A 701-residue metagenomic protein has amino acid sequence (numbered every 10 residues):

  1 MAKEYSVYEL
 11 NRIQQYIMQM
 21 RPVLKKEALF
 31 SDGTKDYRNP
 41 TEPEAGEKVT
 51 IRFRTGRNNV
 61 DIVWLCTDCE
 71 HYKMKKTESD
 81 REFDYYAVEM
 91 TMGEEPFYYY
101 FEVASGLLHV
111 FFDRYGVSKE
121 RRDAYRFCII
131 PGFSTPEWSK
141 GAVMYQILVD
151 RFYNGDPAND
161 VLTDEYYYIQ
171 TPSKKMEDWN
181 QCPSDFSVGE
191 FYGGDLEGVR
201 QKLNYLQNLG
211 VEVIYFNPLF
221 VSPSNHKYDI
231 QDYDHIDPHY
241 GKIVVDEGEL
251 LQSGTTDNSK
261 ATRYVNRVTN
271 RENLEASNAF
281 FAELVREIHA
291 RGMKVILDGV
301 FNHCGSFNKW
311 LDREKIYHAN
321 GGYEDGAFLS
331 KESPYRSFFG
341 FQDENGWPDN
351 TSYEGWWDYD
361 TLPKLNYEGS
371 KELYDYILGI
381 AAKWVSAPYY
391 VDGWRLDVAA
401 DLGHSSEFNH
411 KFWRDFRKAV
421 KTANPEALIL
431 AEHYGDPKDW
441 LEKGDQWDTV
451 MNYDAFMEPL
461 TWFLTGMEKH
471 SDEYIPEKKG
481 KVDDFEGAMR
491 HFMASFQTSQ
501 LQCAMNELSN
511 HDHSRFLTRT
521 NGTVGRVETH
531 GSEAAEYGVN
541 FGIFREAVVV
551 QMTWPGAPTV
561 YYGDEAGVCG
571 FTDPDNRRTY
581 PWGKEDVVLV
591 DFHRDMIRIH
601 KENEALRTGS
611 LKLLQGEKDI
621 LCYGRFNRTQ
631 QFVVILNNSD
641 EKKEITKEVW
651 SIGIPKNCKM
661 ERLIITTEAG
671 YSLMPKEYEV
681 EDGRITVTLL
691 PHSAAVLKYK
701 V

Functional and structural regions predicted by a protein language model:
M1-L148, N154, L162-T163, G194-E212 (+3 more regions): Carbohydrate-interacting/catalytic domains
F53, I147, L206, F216 (+9 more regions): Conserved, mostly hydrophobic/aromatic
T55-R57, E78, M90-M92, L148-Y153 (+11 more regions): Short, flexible loop/turn elements at secondary-structure junctions
E137, F307-D312, Y390, W413 (+6 more regions): Conserved alpha/beta catalytic core and glycan-binding cleft of carbohydrate-active enzymes
G141-A142, L209-I214, A290-I296, Y390-W394 (+3 more regions): Loop/turn elements at helix/coil->beta-strand transitions in domains of secreted/extracellular proteins
V149-E212, P218-P388, F416, T422 (+2 more regions): Substrate-binding/active-site clefts of carbohydrate-active enzymes
V149-R151, I214-H226, D298-N308, D397-L402 (+4 more regions): Short, solvent-exposed turn/loop segments enriched in Gly/Ser/Thr/Pro and often Arg
P363-G369, V398-R417: Active-site cleft segment of glycoside hydrolase catalytic domains centered on the general acid/base Glu
